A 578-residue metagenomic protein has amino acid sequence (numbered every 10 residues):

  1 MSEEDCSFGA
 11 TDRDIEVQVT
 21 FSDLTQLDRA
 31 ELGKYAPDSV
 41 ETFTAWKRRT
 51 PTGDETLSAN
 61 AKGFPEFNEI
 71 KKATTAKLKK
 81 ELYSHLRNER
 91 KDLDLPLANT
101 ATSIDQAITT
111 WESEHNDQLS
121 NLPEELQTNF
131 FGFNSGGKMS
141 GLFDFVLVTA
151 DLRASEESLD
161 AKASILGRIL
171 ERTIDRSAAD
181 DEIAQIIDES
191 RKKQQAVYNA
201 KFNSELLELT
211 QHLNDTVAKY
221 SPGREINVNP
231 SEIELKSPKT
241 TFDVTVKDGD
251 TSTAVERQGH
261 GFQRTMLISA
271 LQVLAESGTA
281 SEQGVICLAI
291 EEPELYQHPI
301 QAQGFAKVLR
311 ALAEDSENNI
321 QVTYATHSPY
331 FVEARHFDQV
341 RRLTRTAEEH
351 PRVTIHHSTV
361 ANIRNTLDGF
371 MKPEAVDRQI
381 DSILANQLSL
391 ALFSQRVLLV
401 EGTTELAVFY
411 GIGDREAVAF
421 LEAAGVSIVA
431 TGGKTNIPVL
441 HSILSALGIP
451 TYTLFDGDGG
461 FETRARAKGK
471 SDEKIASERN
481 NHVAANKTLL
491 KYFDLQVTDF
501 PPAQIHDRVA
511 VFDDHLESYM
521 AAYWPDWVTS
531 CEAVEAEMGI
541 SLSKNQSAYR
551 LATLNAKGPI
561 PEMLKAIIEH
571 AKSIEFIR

Functional and structural regions predicted by a protein language model:
M1, K239-Q387, S573-I577: Switch/communication elements of ASCE P-loop NTPase nucleotide-binding domains
M1-E41: Conserved P-loop NTP-binding catalytic core
S2-E4, A30-L32, L122-K138, N227-N229 (+3 more regions): Short alpha-helical segments and helix-capping/turn motifs at coil-helix boundaries
F8-R13, A36-V40, K138-G141, H260 (+6 more regions): Conserved catalytic network of the ASCE P-loop NTPase/AAA+ motor domain
D12-V17, V40-T44, G53, G141-F145 (+5 more regions): Short glycine-/polar-rich loops that comprise or flank the Walker A/P-loop and associated switch/sensor motifs
L24-Q26, A30-D175: Electropositive, glycine-dotted interaction segments that contact anionic polymers or phosphate-rich ligands
P123-E124, L142, V146-I290: Extended helical coiled-coil dimerization/tether regions that scaffold and oligomerize large DNA-maintenance assemblies
R345-R578: Acidic, divalent-metal-binding catalytic cores of TOPRIM and closely related two-metal-ion phosphodiester/pyrophosphate
